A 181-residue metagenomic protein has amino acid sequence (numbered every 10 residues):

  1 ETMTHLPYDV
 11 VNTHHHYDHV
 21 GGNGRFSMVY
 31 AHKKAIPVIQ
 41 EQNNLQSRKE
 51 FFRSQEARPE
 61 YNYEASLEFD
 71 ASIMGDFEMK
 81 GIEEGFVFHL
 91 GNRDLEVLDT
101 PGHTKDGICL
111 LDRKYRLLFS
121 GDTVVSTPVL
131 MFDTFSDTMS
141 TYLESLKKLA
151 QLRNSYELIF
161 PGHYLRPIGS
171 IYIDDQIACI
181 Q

Functional and structural regions predicted by a protein language model:
E1-P7, G21, L67-Q151: Catalytic core of the metallo-beta-lactamase
T2-H89: Active-site HxH/HxHxD metal-binding segment of metal-dependent hydrolases
P7-D18, Y30-H32, D99-G102, F119-G121 (+1 more regions): Active-site neighborhood of phospho(di)ester-bond hydrolases with catalytic His/Asp-centered motifs
H15-G21, I36-V38, T104-G107, V125-P128 (+1 more regions): Active-site environment of divalent metal-dependent phosphoester hydrolases
G22, E41-N44, F132, S170-D175: Short aromatic-enriched loop/helix-cap "lid" or pocket-rim segments at secondary-structure transitions that line
S27-M28, L111, M139-Q181: Divalent-metal (often Zn2+) His-rich catalytic cores of metallo-beta-lactamase-fold enzymes
